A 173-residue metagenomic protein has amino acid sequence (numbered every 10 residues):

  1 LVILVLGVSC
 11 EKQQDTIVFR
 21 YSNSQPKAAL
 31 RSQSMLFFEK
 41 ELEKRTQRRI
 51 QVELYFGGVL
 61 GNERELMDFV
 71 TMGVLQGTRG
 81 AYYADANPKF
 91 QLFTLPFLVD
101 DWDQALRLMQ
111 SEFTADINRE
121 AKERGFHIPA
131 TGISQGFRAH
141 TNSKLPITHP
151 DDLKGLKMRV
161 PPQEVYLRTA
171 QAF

Functional and structural regions predicted by a protein language model:
L1-V18: Short, low-complexity disordered leader/linker segments with a strong preference for bacterial N-terminal type II
R20-F37, G57-G61: Extracytoplasmic "Venus flytrap"
A28-E53, V165-A170: Short, polar/charged alpha-helical segment
K40, A81-F173: Contiguous mixed-secondary-structure segments that line small-molecule binding/active-site clefts of soluble domains
R48-Q51, L66-G80, K157-R159: Alpha-to-beta junction loops
V52-G57, G80-A81, P129: Surface-exposed patches in mature extracellular/periplasmic domains of secreted proteins
L54-D68, L145-T148, P161-V165: Short helix-initiation/N-cap motifs at beta->coil->alpha
